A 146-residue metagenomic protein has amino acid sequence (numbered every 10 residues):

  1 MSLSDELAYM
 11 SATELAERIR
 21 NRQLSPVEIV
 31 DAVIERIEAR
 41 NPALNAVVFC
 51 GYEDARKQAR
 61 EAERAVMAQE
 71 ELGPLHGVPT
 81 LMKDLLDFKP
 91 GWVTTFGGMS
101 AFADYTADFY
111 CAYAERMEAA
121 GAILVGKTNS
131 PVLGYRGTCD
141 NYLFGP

Functional and structural regions predicted by a protein language model:
S2-P146: Gly/Ser-rich catalytic/binding loops embedded in alpha/beta enzyme cores
